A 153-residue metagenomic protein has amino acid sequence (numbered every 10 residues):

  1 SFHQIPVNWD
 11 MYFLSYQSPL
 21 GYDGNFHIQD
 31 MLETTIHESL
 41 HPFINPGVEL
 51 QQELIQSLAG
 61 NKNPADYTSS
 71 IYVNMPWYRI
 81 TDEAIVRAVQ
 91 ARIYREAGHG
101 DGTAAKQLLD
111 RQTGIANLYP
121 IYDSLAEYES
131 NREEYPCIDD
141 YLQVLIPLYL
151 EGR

Functional and structural regions predicted by a protein language model:
S1-M11: Auxiliary, metal-adjacent structural segments of Zn-dependent hydrolase domains
F2-H3, P42, L50-E53: Flexible loop/turn segments at secondary-structure boundaries
D10-S15, R87: Structural recognition of the beta-strand scaffold that forms the well-ordered cores of secreted hydrolase catalytic
Y16-T35: Short pre-active-site segment immediately N-terminal to the catalytic Zn-binding motif
Q29-E49: Active-site recognition of the HExxH zinc-binding catalytic motif
L32, I36, D82-E83, G114 (+2 more regions): Short runs of predominantly hydrophobic/aromatic residues within well-ordered alpha helices that form helix-helix
P46-N117: Post-HExxH zinc-binding segment in Zn-dependent metallohydrolases
A88-R153: Pan-zinc metallopeptidase signature
